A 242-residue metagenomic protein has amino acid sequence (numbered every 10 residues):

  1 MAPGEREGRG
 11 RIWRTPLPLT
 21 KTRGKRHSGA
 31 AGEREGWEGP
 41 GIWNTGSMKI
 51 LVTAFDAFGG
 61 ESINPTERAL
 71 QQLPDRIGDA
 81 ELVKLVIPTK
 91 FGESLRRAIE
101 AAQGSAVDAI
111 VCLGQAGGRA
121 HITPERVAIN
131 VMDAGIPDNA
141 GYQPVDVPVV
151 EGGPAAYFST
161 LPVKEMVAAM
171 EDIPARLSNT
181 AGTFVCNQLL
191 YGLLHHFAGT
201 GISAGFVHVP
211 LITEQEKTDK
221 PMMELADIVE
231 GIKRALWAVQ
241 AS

Functional and structural regions predicted by a protein language model:
A2, T15, T20-T22, A30-A31 (+1 more regions): Ala/Thr-enriched low-complexity intrinsically disordered regions
E5-G10, G29, E33-E38: Intrinsically disordered, low-complexity segments used as extracellular stalks/linkers and nuclear/regulatory IDRs
N44-T183, L194, A198-G199, K220-S242: N-terminal catalytic or cofactor-binding beta/alpha core of small enzyme domains
G60, C186-N187, I212-T218: Short active-site-adjacent structural elements
G117, P210-T213: Glycine-rich beta-alpha junction loops
A181-L211: Active-site oxyanion/phosphate-handling segment shared across diverse enzymes
